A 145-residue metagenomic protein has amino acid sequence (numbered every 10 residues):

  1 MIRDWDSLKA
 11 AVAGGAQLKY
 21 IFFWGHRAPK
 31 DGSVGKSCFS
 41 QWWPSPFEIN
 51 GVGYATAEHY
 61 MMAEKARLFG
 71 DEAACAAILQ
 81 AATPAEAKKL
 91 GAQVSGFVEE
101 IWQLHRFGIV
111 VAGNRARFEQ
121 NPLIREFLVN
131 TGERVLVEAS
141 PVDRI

Functional and structural regions predicted by a protein language model:
M1-I145: Charged, low-complexity intrinsically disordered segments
